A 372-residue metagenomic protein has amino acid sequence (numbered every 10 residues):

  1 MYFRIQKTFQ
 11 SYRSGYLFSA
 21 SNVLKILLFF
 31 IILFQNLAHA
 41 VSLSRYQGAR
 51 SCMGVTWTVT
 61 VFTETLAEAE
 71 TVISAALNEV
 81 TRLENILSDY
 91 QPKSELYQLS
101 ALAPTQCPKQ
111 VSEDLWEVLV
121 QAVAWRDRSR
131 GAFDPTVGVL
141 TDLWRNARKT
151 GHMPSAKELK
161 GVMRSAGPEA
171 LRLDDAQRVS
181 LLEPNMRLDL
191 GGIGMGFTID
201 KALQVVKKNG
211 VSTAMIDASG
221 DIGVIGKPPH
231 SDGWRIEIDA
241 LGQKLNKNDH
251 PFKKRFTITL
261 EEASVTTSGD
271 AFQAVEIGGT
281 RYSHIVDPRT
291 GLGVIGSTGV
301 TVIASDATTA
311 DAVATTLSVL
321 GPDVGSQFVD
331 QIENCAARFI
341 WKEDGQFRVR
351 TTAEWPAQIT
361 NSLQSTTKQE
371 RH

Functional and structural regions predicted by a protein language model:
Y2-Y12, F18-S21, F30, F34-H372: Mature catalytic core of soluble alpha/beta enzymes
